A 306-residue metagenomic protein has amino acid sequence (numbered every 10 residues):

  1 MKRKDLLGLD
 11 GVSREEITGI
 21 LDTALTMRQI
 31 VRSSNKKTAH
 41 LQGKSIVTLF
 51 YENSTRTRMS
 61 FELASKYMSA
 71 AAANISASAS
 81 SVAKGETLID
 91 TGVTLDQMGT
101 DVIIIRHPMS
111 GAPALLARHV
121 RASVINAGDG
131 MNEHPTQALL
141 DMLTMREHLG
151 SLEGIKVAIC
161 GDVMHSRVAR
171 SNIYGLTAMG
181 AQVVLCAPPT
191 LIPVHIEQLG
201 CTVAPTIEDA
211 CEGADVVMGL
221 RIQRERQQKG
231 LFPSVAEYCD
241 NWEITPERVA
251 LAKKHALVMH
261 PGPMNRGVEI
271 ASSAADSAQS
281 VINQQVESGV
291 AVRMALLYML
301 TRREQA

Functional and structural regions predicted by a protein language model:
M1-L63: Positively charged, low-complexity intrinsically disordered leader regions
N35-L143, R266: Phosphate/diphosphate ligand-binding glycine-rich loop within oxidoreductases
Y51-L63, R146-L220: Glycine-rich phosphate/diphosphate-binding loop of Rossmann-like nucleotide-binding domains
A112-D129, K229-A252, S277-V281: A short, gly/pro- and small-residue-rich
A122, G180-Q182, L251-L257: A short helix->loop->beta-strand "cap" motif at the edges of active sites that frequently abuts
I196-S273: Rossmann-like adenosine-cofactor binding region
H255-A256, P261-A306: Adenosine-phosphate binding glycine-rich loop
